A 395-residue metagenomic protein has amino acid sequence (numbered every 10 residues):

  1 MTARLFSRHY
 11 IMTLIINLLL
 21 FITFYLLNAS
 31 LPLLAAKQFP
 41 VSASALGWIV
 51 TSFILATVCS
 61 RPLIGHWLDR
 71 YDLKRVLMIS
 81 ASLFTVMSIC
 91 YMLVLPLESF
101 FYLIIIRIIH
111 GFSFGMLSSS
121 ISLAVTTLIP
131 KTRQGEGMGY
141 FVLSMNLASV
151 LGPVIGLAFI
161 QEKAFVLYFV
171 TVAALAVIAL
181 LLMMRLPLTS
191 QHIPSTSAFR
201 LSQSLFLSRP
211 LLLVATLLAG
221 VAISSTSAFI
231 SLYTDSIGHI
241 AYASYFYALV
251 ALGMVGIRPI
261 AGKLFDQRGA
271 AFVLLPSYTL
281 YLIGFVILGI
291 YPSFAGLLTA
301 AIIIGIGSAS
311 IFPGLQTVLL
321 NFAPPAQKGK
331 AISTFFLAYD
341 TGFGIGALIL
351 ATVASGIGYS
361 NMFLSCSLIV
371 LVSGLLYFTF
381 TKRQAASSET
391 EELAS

Functional and structural regions predicted by a protein language model:
M1-S7, P187-T216: Juxtamembrane intracellular "pre-TM" segments in multi-pass secondary transporters
H9-V50, S224-Y233: Helix-loop boundary and gating motifs at the non-cytosolic
I54-P62, S149-V150, A251-P259, G344: Residue-level signature of mid-helix packing/kink "hotspots" within the transmembrane helices of 12-pass Major
C59-L95, R268: Conserved MFS/SLC helix-loop-helix module at the cytosolic interface between two early adjacent transmembrane helices
S82-L97, L280-P292: C-terminal ends and interior cores of transmembrane alpha-helices in multi-pass membrane transporters/permeases
F101-M116, G296-S310: Hydrophobic core of transmembrane alpha-helices in multi-pass small-molecule transporters, especially MFS/SLC-type
I106-S144: Cytoplasmic helix-loop-helix junction between adjacent transmembrane helices in 12-TM secondary transporters
A173-H192, L376-T381: C-terminal membrane-cytosol helix-exit motif in multi-pass small-molecule transporters
